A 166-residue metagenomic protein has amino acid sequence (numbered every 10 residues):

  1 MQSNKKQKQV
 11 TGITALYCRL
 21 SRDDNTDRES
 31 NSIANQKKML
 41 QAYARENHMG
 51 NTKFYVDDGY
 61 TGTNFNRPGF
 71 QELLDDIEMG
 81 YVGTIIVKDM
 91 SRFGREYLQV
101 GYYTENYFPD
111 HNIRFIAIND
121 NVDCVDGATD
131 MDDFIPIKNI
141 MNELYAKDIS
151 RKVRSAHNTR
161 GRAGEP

Functional and structural regions predicted by a protein language model:
M1-R160: Short, structured surface patches at the beginning of a domain
G164: N-terminal cationic and glycine-rich segments that engage phosphates or anionic surfaces
